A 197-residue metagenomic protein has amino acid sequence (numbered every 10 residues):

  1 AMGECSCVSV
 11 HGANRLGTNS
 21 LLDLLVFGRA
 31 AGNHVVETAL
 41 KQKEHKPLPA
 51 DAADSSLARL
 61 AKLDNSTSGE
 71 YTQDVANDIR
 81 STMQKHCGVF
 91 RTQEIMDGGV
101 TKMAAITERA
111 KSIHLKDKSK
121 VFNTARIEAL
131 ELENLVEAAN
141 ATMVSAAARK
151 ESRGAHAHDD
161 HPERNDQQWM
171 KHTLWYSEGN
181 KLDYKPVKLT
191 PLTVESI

Functional and structural regions predicted by a protein language model:
A1, C5-I197: Glycine- and aromatic-enriched mobile tails/lids
